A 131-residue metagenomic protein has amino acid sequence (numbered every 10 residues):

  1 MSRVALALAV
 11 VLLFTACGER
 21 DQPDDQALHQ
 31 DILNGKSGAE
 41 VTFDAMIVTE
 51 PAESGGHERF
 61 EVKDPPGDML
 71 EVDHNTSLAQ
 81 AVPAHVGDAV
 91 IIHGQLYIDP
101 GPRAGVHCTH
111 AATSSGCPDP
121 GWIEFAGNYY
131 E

Functional and structural regions predicted by a protein language model:
M1-V4: Positively charged n-region of N-terminal signal peptides that target proteins for export
A7-T15: Bacterial N-terminal signal peptides
C17-E131: OB-fold and OB-like single-stranded nucleic-acid-recognition modules and their adjacent interaction interfaces
